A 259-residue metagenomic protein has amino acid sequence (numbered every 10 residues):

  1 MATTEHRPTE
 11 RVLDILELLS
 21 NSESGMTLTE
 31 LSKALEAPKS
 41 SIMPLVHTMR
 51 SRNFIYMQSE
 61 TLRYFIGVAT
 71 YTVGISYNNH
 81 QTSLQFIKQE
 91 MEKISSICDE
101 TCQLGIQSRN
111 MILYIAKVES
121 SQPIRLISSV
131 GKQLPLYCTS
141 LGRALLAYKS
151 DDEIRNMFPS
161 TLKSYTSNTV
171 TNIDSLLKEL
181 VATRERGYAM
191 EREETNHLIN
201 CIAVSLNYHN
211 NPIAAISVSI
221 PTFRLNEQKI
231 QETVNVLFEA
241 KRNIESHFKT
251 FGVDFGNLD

Functional and structural regions predicted by a protein language model:
M1-N78, Q85, E245: N-terminal helix-turn-helix
E5-T9, L28, R63, G67 (+9 more regions): Short, structured helix-loop boundary elements
L18, A34, F86-I97, R186 (+2 more regions): Amphipathic alpha-helical regulatory segments at dimerization interfaces that relay allosteric signals between sensory
S20, G142, L146, S150 (+2 more regions): Short amphipathic alpha-helical signal-transduction/dimerization elements
I55-M57, L104-G105, L206: A structural signal for short hydrophobic beta-strand segments in well-ordered beta-sheet cores
T61, F65-S160: Amphipathic alpha-helical effector-binding/dimerization core of metabolite-sensing transcriptional regulators
N168-N243, L258: Extended hydrophobic
T250-D259: Short, highly charged C-terminal tails/helix-capping segments
